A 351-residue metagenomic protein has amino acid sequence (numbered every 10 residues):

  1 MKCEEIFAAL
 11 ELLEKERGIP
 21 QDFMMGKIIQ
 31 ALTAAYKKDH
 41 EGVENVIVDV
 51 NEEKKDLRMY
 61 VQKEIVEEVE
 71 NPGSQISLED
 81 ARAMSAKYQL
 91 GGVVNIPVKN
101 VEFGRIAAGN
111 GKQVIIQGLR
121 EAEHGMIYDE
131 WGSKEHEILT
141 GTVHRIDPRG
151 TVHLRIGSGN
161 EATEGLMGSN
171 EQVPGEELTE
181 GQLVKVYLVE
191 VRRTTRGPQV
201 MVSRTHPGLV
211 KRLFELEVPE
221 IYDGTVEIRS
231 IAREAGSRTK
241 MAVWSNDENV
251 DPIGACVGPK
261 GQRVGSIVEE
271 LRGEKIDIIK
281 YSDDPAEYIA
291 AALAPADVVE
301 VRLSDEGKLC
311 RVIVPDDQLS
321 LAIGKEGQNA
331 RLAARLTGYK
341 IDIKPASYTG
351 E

Functional and structural regions predicted by a protein language model:
M1-E351: RNA-contacting regions in translation and RNA-metabolism proteins, encompassing KH/S1 modules where present
